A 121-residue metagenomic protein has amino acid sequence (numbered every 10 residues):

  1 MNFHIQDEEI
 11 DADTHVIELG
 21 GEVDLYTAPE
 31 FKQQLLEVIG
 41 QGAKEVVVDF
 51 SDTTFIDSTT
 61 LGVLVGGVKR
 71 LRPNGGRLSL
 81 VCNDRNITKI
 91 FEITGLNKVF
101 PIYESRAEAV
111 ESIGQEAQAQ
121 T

Functional and structural regions predicted by a protein language model:
M1-D7, L35-L36, D57, V110: Short low-complexity stretches enriched in small and charged residues
N2-Q33: STAS-typified acidic loop motif
Q6, V81, Y103: General small-molecule cofactor/ligand-binding pocket signal
D11, S51, A107: Conserved catalytic submotifs in the C-terminal HATPase_c
A12-T14, E92, A119: A detector of low-complexity, intrinsically disordered, Ser/Thr/Gly/Pro/Ala-rich segments
L25-F100: Amphipathic alpha-helical interaction surfaces in cytosolic regulatory modules
I102-T121: A charged, well-structured terminal subsegment
